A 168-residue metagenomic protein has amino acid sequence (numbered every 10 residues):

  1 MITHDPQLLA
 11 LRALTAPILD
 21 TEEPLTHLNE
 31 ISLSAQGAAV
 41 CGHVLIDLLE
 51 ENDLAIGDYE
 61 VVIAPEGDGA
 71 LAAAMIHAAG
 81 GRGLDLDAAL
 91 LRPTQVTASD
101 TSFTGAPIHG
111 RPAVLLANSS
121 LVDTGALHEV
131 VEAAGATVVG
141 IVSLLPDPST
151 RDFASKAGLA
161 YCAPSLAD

Functional and structural regions predicted by a protein language model:
M1-L54: Active-site-facing substrate-recognition patch
I2-L14, E129-D168: PRPP-dependent phosphoribosyltransferase catalytic core
L45-E60, H128-G135: Phosphate/pyrophosphate-binding loops at sites that engage ATP/ADP/AMP, CoA/4′-phosphopantetheine, polyphosphate
L54-A55, G105-H109, A133-A134, F153-A154: Solvent-exposed alpha-helices and their adjacent loops that cap or buttress functional pockets in soluble metabolic
I56-G67, V142-S143: Short glycine-rich phosphate-binding loop at a beta-alpha junction
E60, R111, V139: Conserved acidic residues
G69-A73, T124, D147-R151: Short, well-ordered alpha-helical microsegments
A72-L127: Short, glycine/charge-rich flexible loops or terminal/linker lids adjacent to PRPP-binding catalytic cores
